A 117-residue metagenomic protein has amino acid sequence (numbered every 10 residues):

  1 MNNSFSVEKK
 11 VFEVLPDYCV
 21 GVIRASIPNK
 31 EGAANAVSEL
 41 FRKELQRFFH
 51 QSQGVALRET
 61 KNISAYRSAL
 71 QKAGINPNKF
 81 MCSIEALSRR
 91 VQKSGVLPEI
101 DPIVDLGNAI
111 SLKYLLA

Functional and structural regions predicted by a protein language model:
M1-A117: Charge-biased, low-complexity intrinsically disordered regions
